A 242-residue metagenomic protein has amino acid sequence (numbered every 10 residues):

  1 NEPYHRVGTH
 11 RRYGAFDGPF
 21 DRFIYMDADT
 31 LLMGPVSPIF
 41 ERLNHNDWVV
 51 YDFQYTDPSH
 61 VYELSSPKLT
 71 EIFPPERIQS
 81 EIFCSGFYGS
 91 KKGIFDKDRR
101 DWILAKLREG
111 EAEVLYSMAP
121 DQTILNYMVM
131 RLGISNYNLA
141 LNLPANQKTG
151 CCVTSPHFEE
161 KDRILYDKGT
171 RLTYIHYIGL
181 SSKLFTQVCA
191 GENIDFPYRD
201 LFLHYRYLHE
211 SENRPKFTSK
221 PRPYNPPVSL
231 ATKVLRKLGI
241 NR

Functional and structural regions predicted by a protein language model:
N1-P19: Active-site-proximal specificity loops/subdomain of glycosyltransferases
T9-Y13, S85, M118-T123: Conserved glycosyltransferase catalytic-site signature
F23: Short aromatic/hydrophobic "clamp" motif used to bind/position activated sugar donors
D27-L31: The conserved acidic donor/metal-binding loop of glycosyltransferases
L32-L69: Conserved donor-nucleotide/metal-binding helix-loop-beta segment in metal-dependent transferases, i.e., the alpha-helix
P67-Q79: Short, flexible, basic/aromatic active-site loop/helix in glycosyltransferases
I78, K97-R242: A glycosyltransferase accessory/donor-loop signature
G86-I94, I175: Short glycine- and hydrophobic/aromatic-rich loop-to-beta-strand nucleating segment in the catalytic cores
